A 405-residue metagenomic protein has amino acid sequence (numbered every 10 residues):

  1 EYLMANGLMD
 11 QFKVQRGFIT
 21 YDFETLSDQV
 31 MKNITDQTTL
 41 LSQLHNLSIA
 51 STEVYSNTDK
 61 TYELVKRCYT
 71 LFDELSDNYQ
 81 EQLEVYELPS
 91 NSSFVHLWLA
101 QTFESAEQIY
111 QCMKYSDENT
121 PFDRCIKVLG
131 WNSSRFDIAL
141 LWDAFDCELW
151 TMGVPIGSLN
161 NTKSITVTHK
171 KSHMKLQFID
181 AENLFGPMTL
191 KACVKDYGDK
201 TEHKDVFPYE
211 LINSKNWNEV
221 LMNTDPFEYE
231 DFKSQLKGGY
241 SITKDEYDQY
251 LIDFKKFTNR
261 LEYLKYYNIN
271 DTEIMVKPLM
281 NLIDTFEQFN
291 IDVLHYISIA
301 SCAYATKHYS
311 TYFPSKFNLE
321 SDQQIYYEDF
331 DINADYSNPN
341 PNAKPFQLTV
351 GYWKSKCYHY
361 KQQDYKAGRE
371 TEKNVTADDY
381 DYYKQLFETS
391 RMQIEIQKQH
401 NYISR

Functional and structural regions predicted by a protein language model:
E1-R405: Metal-dependent nucleotidyl/phosphoryl-transfer cores and adjacent nucleic-acid-binding surfaces
